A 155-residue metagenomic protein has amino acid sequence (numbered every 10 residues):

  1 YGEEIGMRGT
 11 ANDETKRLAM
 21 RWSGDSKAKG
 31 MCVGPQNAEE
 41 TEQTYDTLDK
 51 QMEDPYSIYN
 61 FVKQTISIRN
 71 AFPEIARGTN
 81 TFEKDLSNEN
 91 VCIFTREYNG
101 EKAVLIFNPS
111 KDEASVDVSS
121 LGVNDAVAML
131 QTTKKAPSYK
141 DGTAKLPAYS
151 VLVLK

Functional and structural regions predicted by a protein language model:
Y1-A114: Loop/helix patches that line or flank the sugar-binding groove of alpha-linked glycan CAZymes
S23, D85-S87, S119, L130 (+2 more regions): A structural detector for beta-sheet-dominated domains
G24, A136-Y139: Assembly/interface hotspot detector across virion components, adhesins/toxins, and nucleic-acid enzymes
G30-M31, S138-K140: Short, charged, surface-exposed secondary-structure boundary motifs
T41-Q43, T132-K135: Short helix/strand-capping connector loops at secondary-structure junctions
E113-T133: Beta-strand-rich binding/interaction modules
Y139-K155: C-terminal beta-strand-rich structural cap/linker in extracellular carbohydrate-active enzymes
